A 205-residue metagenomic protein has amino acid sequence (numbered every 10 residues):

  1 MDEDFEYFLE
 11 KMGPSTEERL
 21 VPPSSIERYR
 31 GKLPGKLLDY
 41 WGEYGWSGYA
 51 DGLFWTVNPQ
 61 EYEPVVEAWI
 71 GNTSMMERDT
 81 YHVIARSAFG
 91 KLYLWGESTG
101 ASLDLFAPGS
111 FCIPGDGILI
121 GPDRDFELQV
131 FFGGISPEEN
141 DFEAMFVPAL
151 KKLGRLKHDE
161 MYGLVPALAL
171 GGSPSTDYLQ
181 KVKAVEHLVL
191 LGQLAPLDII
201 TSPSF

Functional and structural regions predicted by a protein language model:
M1-S102, E160-F205: A surface-exposed partner-binding patch
L103-D141: Compact, glycine/acidic-enriched structural inserts
V130-D177: Mixed-charge (acidic/basic) macromolecular-recognition segments
